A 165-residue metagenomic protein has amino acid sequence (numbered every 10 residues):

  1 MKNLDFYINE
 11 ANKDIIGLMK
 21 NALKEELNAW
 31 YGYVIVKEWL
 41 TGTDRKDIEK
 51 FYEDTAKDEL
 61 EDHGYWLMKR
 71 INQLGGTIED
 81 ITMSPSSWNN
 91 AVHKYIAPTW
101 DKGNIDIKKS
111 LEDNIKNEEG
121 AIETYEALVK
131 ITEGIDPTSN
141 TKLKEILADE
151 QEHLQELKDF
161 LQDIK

Functional and structural regions predicted by a protein language model:
L18-E25, A29-G32, V36, Y65 (+2 more regions): Acidic/histidine-rich alpha-helical segments that form the ligand environment of transition-metal centers
V36-W88, L157-L161: Conserved alpha-helical segments that form or flank metal/cofactor-binding pockets of metalloenzymes
D149, D163-K165: Structured surface interface patches that mediate subunit assembly and partner/cofactor docking
E152-E156: Vicinal oxygen chelate
